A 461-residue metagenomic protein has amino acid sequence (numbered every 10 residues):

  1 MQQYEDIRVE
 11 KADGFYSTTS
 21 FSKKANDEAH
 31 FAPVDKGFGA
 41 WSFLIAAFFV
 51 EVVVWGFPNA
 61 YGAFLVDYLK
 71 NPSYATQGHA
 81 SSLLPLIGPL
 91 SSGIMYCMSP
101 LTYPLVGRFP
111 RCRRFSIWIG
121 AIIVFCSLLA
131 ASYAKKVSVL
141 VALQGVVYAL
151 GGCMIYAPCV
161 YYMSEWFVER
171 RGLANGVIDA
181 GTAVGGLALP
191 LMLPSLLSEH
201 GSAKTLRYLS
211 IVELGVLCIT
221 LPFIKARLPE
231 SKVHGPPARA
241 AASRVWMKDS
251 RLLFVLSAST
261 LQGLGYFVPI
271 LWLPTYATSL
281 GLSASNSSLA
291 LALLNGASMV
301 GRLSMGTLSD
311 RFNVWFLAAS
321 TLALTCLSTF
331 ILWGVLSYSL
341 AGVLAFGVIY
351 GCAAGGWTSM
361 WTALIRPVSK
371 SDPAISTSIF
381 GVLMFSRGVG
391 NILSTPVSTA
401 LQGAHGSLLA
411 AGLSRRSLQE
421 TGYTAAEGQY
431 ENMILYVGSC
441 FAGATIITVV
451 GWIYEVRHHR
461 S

Functional and structural regions predicted by a protein language model:
M1-G37, L228, K232-A238, Y454-S461: Intrinsically disordered, low-complexity terminal tails of fungal membrane proteins
D35-A46, K136, R244-Q262, S339: Juxtamembrane cytosolic amphipathic helices that cap and anchor the N-termini of specific transmembrane helices
V53-Y68, R244, K248-T307, R311-F316 (+3 more regions): Extracytoplasmic gate region of multi-pass secondary transporters
Y68, G145, G152-F167, A174-N175 (+1 more regions): Intracellular juxtamembrane helix-capping segments at the cytosolic ends of symmetry-related transmembrane helices
M95-C112, G301-V314, L332, Q402: Helix-to-loop junctions at the C-terminal end of transmembrane segments in multipass secondary transporters
R170, V177-L228: Helix-loop-helix hairpin linking two adjacent transmembrane segments in secondary transporters
N295-S298, R311-L364, S378, L383: C-terminal transmembrane helical hairpin of 12-TM major facilitator-type secondary transporters
S371-A425, V437: A late C-terminal transmembrane helix in Major Facilitator Superfamily
